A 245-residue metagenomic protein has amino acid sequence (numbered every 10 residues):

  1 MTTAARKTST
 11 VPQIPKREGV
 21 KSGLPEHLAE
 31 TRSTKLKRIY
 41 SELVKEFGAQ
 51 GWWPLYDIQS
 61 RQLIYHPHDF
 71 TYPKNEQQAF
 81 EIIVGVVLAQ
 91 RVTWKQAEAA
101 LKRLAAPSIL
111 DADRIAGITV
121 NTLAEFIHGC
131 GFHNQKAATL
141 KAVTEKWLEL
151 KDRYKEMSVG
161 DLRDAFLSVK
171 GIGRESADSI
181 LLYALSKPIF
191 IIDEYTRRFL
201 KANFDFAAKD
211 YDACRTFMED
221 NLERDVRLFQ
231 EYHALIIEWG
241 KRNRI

Functional and structural regions predicted by a protein language model:
M1-E156, R224-L228, Y232-I245: N-terminal polyanion-binding entry modules of DNA glycosylases/AP lyases and select other DNA-binding proteins
S22, Y65, I172, R215-E219: Short amphipathic alpha-helical surface micro-motifs
F80, T119, K136, S158-L162 (+4 more regions): Short, conserved alpha-helical segments within structured domains
G85-L88, L140, T144, M157-F206 (+1 more regions): Catalytic DNA-binding helix-loop module of base-excision-repair DNA glycosylases/AP lyases
Q96-L110, R153-L162, E194-L200, D210-M218: Short alpha-helical "patches" and their helix-cap loops
K102, E125, K136, L148 (+5 more regions): Alpha-helix boundary/interfacial micro-motifs
I115-T119, L123-A124, L162, F166 (+1 more regions): Short, well-structured alpha-helical segments that form the helix of a local strand-helix-strand
T196-I245: Hydrophobic secondary-structure block in the mid-to-C-terminal portion of proteins
